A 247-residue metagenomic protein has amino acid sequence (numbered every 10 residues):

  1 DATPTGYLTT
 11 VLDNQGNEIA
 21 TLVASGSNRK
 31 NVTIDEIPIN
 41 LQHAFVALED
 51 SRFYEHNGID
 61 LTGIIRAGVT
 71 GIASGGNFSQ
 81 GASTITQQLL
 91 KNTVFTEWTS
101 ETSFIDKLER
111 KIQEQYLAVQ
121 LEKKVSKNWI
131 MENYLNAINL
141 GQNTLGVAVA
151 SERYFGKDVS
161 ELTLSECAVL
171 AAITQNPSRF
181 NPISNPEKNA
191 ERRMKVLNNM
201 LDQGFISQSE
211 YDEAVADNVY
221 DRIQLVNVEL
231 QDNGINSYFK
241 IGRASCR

Functional and structural regions predicted by a protein language model:
D1-T5: Aromatic-capped interface at the extracytoplasmic side of an N-terminal signal-anchor transmembrane helix
D13-F205: Peptidoglycan glycan-strand catalytic modules in the bacterial/periplasmic cell-wall system
R193, I206-L230: Terminal amphipathic helices with adjacent charged low-complexity linkers/tails
Q231-F239: Extracytoplasmic/periplasmic solute-binding protein
I241-C246: Conserved small/polar residues in nucleotide/adenosyl-binding loops
